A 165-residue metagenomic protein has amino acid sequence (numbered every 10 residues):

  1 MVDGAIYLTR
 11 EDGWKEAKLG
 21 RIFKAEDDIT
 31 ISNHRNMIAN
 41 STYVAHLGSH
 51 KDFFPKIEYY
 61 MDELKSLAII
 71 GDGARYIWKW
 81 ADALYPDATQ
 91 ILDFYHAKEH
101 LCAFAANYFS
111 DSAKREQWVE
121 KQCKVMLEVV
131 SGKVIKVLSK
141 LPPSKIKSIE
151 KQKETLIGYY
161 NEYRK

Functional and structural regions predicted by a protein language model:
M1-K165: Catalytic center-proximal scaffold of phosphoryl-transfer enzymes
